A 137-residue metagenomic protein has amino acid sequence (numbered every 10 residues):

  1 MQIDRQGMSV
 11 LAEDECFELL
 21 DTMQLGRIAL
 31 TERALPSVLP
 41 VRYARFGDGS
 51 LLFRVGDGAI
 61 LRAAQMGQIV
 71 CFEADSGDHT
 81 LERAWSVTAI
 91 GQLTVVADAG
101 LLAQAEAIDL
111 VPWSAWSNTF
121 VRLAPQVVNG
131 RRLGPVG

Functional and structural regions predicted by a protein language model:
M1-D21: Extreme N-terminal tail/first-helix region
M23-G56: Short beta-strand segments
A34, A59-L61, G137: Short, surface-exposed beta-strand-loop junctions and turns on beta-sheet-rich folds
Y43, A89-L93, L123-P125: A structural signal for short, well-ordered beta-strand segments
G49-S50, I69, Q92, V127: Structural motif
L52-R54, F72, G130: Short hydrophobic/aromatic-rich beta-strand segments that constitute the beta-sheet cores of beta-sandwich/beta-barrel
D57-N118: Short, structured beta-strand-loop surface elements
I108-G137: Short, active-site-adjacent segments that bind or coordinate small-molecule cofactors and metal centers
